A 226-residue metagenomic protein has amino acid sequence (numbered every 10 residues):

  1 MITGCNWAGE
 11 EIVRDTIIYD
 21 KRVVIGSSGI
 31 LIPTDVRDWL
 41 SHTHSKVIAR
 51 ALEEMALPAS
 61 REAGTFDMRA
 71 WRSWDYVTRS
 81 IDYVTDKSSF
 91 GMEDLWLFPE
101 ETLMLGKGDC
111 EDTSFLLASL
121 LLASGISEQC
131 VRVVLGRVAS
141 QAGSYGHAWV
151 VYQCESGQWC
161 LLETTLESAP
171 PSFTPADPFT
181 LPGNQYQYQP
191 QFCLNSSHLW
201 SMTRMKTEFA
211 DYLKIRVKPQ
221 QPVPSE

Functional and structural regions predicted by a protein language model:
M1-E226: A structural boundary/capping signal
